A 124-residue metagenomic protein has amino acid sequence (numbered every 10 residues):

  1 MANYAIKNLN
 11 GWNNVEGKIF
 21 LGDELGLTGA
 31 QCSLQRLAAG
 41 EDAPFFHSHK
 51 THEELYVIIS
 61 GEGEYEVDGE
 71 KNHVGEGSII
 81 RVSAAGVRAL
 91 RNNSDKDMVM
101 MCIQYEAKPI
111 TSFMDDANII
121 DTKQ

Functional and structural regions predicted by a protein language model:
M1-A30, T111-Q124: A short, N-terminal "cap"/entry segment at the start of jelly-roll beta-barrel domains of the cupin/DSBH fold
K18, S33-H49: Conserved short histidine dyad/triad with adjacent acidic residue
D23-E24, P44-H49, R91-N93, S112-F113: Short histidine-centered beta-strand/loop micro-motifs that create catalytic or ligand/metal-coordination sites
G26-A30, A38-D42, E62-E64, E106-P109: Short, charged/polar surface micro-motifs in flexible loops or helix N-caps
D42-A43, E64, I80, A84-L90: Histidine-centered metal-chelating micro-motifs
T51-E53, V57-G63, D68: Glycine- and acidic-residue-biased ligand/ion/polar-headgroup-sensing regions
G69-A84: Short acidic-glycine-tyrosine-enriched beta hairpin
A84-P109: Ligand-binding loop in jelly-roll beta-barrel domains
